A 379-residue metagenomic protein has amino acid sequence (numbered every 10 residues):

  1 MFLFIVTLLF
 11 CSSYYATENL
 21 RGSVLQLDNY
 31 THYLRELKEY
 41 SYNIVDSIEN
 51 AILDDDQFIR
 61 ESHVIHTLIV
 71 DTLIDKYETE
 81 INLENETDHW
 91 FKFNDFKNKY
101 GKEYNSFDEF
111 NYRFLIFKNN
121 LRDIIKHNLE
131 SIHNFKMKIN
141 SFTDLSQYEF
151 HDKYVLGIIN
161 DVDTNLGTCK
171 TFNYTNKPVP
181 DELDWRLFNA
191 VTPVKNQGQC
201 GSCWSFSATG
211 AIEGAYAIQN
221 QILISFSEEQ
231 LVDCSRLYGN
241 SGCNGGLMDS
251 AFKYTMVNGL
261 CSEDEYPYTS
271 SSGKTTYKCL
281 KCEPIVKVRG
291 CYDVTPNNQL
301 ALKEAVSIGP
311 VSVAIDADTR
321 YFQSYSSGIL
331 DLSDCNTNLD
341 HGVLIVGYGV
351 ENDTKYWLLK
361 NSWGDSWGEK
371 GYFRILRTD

Functional and structural regions predicted by a protein language model:
F2-L8, Y14-D379: Catalytic-core signature of thiol
